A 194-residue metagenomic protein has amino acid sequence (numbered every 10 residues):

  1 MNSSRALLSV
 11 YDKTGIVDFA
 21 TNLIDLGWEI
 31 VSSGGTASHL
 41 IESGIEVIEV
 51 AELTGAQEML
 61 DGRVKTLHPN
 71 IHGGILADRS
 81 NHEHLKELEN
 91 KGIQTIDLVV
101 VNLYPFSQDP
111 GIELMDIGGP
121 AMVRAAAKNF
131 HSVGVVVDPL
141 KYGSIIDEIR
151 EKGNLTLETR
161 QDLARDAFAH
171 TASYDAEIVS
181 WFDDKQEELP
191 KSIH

Functional and structural regions predicted by a protein language model:
M1-L53: N-terminal glycine-/serine-/threonine-rich phosphate-binding loop
M1-N2, T21-L23, V64-P69, E89-T95 (+3 more regions): Solvent-exposed alpha-helices and their adjacent loops that cap or buttress functional pockets in soluble metabolic
N2-R5, D25-W28, S43-E46, P69-H72 (+5 more regions): Short coil/turn connectors at secondary-structure junctions
S3-L8, K13, F19, M59-G62 (+5 more regions): ATP-dependent carboxylate/acyl-activation modules
L8, E29-G34, E49-E52, A77 (+4 more regions): General beta-strand structural signal in soluble alpha/beta enzymes
G35-F106: Glycine-rich nucleotide/cofactor/substrate-binding loop typically near the N-terminus or early in the first domain
L98-P110, I117-E158: A short, charged helix-loop
L140-E148, K152-H194: Active-site loops and adjacent core secondary-structure elements that bind or stabilize anionic groups
